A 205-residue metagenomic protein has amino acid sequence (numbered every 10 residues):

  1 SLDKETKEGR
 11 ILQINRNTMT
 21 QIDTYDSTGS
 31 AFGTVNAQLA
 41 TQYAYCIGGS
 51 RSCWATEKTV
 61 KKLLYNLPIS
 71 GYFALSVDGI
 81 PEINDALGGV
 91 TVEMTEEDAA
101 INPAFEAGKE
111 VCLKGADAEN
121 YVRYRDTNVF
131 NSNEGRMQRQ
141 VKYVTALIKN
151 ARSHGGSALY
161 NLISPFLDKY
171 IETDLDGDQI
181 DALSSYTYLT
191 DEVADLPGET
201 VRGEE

Functional and structural regions predicted by a protein language model:
S1-E205: Non-catalytic, solvent-exposed segments at the cell envelope interface
